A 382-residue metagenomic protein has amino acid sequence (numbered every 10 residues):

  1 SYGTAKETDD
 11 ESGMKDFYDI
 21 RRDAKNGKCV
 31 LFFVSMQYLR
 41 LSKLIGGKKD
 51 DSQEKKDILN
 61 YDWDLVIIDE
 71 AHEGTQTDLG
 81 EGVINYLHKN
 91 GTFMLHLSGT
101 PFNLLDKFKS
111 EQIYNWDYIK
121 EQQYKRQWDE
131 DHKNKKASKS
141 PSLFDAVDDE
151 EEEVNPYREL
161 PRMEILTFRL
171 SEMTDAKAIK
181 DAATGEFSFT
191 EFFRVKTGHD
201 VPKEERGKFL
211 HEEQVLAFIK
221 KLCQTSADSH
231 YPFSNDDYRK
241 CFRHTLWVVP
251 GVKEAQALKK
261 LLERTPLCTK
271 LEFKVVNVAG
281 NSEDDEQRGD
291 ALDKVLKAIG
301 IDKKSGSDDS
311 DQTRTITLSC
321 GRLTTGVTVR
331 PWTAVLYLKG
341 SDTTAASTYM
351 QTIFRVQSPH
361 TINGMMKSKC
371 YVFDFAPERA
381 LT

Functional and structural regions predicted by a protein language model:
S1-M36, K43, K48, S52-I58 (+2 more regions): Conserved C-terminal RecA-like helicase domain
F33-Y38, L97-P101, G251, S319-L323 (+1 more regions): A short beta-strand-to-loop transition that corresponds to the Sensor-1 phosphate-sensing loop of AAA+ P-loop ATPases
Y38, E54-H96, T100: SF2 helicase catalytic motif II
L41-G47, E70-V83, T328-R330, T348: Conserved ATPase-coupling elements of RecA-like P-loop NTPase cores
D62-W63, K89-F93, L160-M163, L271-F273 (+2 more regions): Short glycine-/polar-rich loops that comprise or flank the Walker A/P-loop and associated switch/sensor motifs
E73-T75, N103-L104, T344, P359: Catalytic P-loop NTPase motifs of RecA-like helicase/translocase cores
D106-L246, K259: Interdomain helical connector at the RecA1-RecA2 junction of SF1/SF2 helicase-like NTPases
N277-T382: Conserved RecA-like P-loop NTPase helicase motor core
